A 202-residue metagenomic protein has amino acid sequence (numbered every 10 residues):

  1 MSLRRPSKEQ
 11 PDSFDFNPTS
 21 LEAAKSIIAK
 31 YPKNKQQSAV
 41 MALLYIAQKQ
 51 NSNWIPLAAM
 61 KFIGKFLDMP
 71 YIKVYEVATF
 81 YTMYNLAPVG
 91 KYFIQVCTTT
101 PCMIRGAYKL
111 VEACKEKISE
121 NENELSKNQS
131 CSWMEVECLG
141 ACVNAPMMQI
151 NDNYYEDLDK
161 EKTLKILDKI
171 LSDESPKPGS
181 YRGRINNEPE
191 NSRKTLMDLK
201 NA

Functional and structural regions predicted by a protein language model:
M1-A202: Signature of N-terminal electron-transfer/Fe-S-associated modules in redox systems
